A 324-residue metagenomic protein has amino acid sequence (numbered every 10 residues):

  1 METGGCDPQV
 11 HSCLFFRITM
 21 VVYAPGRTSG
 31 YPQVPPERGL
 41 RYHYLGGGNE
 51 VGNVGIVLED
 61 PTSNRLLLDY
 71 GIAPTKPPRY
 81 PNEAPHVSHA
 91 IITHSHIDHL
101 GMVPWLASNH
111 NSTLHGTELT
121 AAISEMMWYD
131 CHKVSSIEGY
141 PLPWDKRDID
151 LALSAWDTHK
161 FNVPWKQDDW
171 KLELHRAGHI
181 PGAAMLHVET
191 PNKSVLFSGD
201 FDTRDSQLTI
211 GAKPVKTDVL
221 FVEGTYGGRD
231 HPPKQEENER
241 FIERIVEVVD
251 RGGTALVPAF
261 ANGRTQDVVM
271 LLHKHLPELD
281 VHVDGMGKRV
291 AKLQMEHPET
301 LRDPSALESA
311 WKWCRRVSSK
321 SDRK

Functional and structural regions predicted by a protein language model:
V21-P85, T158-I210: Core dinuclear metal-dependent hydrolase active-site scaffold
G26, E125-G182, P298-K324: Metallo-beta-lactamase
Y42, D69, H94-S95, S124 (+4 more regions): Divalent metal-coordination and catalytic microenvironments
G48-S112, G116-W156, T203-T209, E237: Pre-active-site segment of Zn-dependent metallo-hydrolases
A73, A183, V188-F241, R251 (+1 more regions): Metallo-beta-lactamase
T113-A121, F221, L279-V290: Short internal beta-strands
I242-K324: Hard-cation-handling environments
